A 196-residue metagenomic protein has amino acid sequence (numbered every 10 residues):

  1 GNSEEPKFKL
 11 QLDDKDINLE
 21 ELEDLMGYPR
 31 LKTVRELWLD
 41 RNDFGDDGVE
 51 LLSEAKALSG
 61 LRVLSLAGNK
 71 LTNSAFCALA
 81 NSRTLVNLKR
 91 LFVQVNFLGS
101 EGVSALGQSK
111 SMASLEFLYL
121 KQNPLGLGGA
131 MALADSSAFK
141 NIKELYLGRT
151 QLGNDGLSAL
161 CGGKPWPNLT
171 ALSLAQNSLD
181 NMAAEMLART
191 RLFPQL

Functional and structural regions predicted by a protein language model:
G1, N18-G27, G45-E54, T72-N81 (+4 more regions): Leucine-rich repeat
G1-D43: N-terminal segments that cap or nucleate solenoid repeat domains
N2-F8, R30-E36, K56-V63, R83-R90 (+4 more regions): Leucine-rich repeat
L10-I17, W38-F44, V63-L71, R90-L98 (+5 more regions): Concave beta-strand-loop units of leucine-rich repeat
A67-G68, C77, N81-E144: A contiguous, well-structured "functional interface" segment within a domain
D155, L169-A171, S178-M182, M186 (+1 more regions): C-terminal capping region of solenoid repeat domains
